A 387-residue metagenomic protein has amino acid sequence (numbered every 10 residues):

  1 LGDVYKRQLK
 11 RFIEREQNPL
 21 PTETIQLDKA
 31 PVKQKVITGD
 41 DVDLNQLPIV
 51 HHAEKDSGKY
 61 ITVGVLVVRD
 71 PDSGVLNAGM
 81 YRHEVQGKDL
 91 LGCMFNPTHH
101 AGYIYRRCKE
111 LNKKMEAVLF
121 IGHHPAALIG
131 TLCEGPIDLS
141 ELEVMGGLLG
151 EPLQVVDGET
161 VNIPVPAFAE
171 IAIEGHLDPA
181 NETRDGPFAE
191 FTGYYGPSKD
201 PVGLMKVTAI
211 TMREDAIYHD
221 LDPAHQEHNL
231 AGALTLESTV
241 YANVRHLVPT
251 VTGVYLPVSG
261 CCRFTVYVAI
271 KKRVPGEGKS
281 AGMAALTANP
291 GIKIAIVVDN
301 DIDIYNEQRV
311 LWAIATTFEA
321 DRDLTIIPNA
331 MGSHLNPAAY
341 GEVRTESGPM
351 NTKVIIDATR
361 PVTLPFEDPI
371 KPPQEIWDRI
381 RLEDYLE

Functional and structural regions predicted by a protein language model:
L1-L204, T208-E387: Extended, highly charged
